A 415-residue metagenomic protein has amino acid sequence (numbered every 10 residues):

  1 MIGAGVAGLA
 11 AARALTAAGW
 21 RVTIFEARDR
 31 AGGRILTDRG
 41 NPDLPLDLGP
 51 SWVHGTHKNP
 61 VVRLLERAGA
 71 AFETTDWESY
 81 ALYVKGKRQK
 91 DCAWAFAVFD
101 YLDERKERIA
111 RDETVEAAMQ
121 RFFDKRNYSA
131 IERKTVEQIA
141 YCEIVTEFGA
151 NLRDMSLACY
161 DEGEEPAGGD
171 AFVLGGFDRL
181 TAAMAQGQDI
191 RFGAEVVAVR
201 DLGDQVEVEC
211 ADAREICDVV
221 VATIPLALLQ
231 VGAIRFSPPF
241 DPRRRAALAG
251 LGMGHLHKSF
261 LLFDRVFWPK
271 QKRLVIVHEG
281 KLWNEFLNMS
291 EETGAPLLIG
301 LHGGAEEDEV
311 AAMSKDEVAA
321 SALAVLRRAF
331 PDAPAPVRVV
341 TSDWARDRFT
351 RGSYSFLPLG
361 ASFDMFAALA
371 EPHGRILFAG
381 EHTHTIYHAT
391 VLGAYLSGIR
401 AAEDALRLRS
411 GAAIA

Functional and structural regions predicted by a protein language model:
M1-A415: FAD-dinucleotide binding site
